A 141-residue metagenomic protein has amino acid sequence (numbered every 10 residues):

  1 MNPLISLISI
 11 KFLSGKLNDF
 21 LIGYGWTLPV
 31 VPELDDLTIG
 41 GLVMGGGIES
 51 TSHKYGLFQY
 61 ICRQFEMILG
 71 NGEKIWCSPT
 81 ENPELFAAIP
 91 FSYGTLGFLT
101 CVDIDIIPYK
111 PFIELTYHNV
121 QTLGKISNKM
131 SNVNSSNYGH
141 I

Functional and structural regions predicted by a protein language model:
M1-D36, L42-T51: Glycine-rich N-terminal segment of FAD-binding domains in flavoprotein oxidoreductases, spanning the beta-loop-helix
W26-V31, Y55, P108-L115: Phosphate-handling active-site elements
E49-K54, V120-T122: Short, structured secondary-structure boundary patches
T51-Y55, L85-A88: Catalytic micro-motifs at enzyme active sites that drive phosphoryl/nucleotidyl and oxygen chemistry
G56-Y60: Short loop/turn motifs at secondary-structure junctions and domain boundaries
R63-I141: C-terminal substrate-binding/cap subdomain adjacent to the FAD-binding core in PCMH-type and related FAD-linked
